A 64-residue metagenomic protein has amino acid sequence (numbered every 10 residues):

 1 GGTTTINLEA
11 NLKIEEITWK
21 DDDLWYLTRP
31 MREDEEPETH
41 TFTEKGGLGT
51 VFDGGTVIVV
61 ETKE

Functional and structural regions predicted by a protein language model:
G1-T4, I14-E15, K45-G46: Terminal, low-complexity, charged helical segments
G2-A10, D53-T56: A short beta-strand motif characteristic of beta-propeller blades
N7-E9, K20, V60: A structural detector for beta-sheet-dominated domains
L8, L12, L24-L27, L48: Generic detector of leucine side chains in alpha-helical contexts
E15-D34: Short beta-strand elements that form the blades of beta-propeller/WD-repeat-like and other beta-sheet-rich scaffold
R29-E64: Structured, soluble extracytoplasmic/luminal domains of envelope-associated proteins
